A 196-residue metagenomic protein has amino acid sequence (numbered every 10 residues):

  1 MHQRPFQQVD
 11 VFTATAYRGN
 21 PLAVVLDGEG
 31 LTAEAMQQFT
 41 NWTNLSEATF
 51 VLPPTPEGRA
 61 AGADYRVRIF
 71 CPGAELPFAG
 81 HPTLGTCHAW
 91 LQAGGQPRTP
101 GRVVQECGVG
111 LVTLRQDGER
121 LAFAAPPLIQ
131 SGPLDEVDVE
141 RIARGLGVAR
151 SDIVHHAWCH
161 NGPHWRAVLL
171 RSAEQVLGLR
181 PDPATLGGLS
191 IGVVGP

Functional and structural regions predicted by a protein language model:
M1-F78, L84-P196: Active-site proximal loop and beta-alpha junction motif in alpha/beta enzyme cores
